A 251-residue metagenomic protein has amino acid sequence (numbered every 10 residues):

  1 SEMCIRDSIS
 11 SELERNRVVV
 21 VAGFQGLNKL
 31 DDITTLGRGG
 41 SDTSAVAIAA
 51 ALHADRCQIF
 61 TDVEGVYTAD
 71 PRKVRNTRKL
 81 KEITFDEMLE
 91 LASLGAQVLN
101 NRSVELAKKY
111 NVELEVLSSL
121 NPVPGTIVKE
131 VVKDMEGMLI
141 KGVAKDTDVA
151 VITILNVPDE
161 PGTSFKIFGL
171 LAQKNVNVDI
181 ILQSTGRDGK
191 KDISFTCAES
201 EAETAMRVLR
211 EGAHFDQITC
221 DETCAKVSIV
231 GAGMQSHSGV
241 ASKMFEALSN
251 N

Functional and structural regions predicted by a protein language model:
S1, L36-G40, G162: Active-site glycine- and acidic-residue-rich loops that bind and position anionic ligands or nucleotide-like cofactors
M3-I5: Short, small-residue-biased leader/transition segments that mark boundaries at the very start of proteins
S8-E14, V46-H53: Short amphipathic alpha-helices and their capping/turn segments at secondary-structure boundaries
R17-A50, R72-P122: Polyanion-binding loop/helix "lid" in catalytic or ligand-binding cores
V21-G23, F60, L117, L155 (+1 more regions): Short beta-strand segments
I48-R72: Acidic, metal-binding active-site segment of PIN/NYN-like and related structure-specific nucleases
R56-F60, L114-V116, D179: Short hydrophobic alpha-helical runs that function as membrane-insertion/retention elements
P124-N251: A conserved regulatory-domain signal marking ACT and ACT-like small-molecule sensing domains and adjacent regulatory
